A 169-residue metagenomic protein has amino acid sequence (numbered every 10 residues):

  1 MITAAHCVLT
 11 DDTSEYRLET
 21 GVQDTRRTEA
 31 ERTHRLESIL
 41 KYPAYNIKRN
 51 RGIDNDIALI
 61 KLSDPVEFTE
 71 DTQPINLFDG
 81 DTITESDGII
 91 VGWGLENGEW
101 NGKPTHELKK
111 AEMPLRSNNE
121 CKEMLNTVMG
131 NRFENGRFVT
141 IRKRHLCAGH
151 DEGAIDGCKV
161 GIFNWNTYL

Functional and structural regions predicted by a protein language model:
M1-L169: Extracellular "complement/coagulation-type" protease architecture
